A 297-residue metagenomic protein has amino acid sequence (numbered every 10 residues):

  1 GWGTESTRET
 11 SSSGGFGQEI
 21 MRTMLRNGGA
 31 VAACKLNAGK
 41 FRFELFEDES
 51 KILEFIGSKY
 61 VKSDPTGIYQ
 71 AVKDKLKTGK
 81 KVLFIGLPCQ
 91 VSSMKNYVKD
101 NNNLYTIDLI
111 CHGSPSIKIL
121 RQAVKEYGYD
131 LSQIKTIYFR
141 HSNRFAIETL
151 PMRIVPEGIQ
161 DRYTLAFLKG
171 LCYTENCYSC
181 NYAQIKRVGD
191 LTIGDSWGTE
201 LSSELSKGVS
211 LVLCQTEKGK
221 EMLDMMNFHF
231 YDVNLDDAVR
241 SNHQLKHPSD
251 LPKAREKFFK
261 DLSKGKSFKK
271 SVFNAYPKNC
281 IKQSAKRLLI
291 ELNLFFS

Functional and structural regions predicted by a protein language model:
G1-T23, A275: Electropositive, gly/pro-rich neighborhoods at or near active sites that engage anionic ligands
S13-G15, A38, F84-M94, G113-P115: Gly/Ser/Thr-rich loops at beta-strand to alpha-helix junctions that form or flank small-molecule/cofactor-binding
N27-A30, D130-S297: Long, compositionally biased charged/polar accessory segments in the mid-to-C-terminal portions of proteins
V31, K80-G86, L104: Generic beta-sheet signal
K40-Q70: Glycine-rich phosphate-binding "P-loop"
I52, V98-I110: A short alpha->loop->secondary-structure connector
Q70-K77, S92-K99: Cofactor-cradling patches in redox/metallo enzymes
S114-A123: Short, charged, surface-exposed secondary-structure boundary motifs
